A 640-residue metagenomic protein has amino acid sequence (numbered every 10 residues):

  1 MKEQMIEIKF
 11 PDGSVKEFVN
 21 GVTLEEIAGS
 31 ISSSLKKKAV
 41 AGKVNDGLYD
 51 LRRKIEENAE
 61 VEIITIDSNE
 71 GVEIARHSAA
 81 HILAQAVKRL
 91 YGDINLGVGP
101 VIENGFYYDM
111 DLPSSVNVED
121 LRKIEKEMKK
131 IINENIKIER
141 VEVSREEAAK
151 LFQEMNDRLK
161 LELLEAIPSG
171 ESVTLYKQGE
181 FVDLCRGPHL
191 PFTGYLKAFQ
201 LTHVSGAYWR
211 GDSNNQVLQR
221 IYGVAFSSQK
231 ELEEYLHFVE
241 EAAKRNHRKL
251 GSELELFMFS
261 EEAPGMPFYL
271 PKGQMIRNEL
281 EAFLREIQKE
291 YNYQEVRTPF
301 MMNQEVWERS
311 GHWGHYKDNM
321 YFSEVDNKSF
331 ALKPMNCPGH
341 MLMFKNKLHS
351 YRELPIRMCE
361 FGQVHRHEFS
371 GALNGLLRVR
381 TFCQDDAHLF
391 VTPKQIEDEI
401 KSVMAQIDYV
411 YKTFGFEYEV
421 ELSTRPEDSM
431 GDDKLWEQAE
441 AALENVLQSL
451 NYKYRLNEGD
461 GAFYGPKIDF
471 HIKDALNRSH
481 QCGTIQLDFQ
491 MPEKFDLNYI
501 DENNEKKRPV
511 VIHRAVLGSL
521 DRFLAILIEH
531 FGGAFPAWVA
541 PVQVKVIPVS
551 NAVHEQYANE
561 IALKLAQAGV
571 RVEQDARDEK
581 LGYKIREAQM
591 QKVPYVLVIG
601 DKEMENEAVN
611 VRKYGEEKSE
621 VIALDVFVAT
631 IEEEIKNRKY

Functional and structural regions predicted by a protein language model:
M1-G97, V101-Y640: NTP/phosphate- and nucleic-acid-binding module
